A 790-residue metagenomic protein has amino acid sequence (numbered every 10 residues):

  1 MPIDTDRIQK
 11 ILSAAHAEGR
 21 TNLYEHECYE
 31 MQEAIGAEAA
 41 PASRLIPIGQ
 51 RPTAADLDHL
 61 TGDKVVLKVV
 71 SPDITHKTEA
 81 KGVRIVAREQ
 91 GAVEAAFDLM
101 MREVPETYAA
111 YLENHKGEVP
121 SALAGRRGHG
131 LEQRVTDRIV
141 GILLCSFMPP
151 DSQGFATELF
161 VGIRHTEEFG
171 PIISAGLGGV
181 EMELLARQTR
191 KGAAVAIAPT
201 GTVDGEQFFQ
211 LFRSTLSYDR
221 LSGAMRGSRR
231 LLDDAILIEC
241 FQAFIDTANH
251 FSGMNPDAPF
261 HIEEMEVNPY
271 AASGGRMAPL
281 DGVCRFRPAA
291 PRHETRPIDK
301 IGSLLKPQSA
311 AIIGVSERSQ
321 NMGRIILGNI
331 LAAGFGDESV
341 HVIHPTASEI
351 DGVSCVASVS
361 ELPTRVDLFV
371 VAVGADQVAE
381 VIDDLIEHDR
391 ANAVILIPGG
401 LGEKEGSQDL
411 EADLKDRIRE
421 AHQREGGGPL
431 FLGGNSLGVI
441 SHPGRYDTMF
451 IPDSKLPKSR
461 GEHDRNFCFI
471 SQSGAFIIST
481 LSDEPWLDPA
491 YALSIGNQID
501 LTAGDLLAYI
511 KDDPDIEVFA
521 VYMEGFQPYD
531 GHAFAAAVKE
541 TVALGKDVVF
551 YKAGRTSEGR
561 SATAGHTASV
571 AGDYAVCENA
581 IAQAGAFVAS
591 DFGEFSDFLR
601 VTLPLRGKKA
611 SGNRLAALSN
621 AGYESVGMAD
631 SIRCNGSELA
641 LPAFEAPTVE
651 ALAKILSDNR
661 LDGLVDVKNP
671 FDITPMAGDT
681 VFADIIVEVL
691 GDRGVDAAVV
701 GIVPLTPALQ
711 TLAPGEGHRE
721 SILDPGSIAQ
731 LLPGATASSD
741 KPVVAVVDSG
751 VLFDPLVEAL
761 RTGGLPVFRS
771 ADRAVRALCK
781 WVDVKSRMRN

Functional and structural regions predicted by a protein language model:
M1-N790: Catalytic-core regions of core metabolic enzymes, especially those transforming organic acids/acyl-group intermediates
